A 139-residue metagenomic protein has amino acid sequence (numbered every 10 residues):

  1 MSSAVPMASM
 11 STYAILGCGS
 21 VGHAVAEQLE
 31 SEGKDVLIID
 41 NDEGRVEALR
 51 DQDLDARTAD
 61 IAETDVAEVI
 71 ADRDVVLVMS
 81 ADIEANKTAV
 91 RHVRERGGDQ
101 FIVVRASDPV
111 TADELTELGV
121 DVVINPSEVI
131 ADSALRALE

Functional and structural regions predicted by a protein language model:
M1-E139: Cytosolic regulatory regions of ion transport systems
